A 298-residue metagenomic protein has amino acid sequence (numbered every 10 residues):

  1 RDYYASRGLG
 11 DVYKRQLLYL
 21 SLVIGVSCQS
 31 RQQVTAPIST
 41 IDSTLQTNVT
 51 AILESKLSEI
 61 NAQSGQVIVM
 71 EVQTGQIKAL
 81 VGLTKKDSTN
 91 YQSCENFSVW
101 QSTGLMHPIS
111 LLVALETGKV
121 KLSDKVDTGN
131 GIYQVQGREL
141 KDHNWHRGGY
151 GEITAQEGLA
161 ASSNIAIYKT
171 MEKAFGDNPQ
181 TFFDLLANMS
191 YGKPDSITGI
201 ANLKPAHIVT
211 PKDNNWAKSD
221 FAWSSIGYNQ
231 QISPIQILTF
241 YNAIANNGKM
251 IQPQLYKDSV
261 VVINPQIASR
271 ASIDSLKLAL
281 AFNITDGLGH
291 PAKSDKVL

Functional and structural regions predicted by a protein language model:
R1-Q16: Single conserved hydrophobic/aromatic residue that forms the stacking wall/gate of nucleotide- or nucleobase-binding
S6, S27, G104, S162-S163 (+1 more regions): Short linear Ser/Thr-Pro motifs
S6-G10, L80, S102: A short glycine-leucine-enriched loop at secondary-structure breakpoints that most characteristically corresponds
L17-G25: Bacterial N-terminal signal peptides
C28-Q66, K86-T89: Extracytoplasmic/periplasmic proteins that interact with beta-lactams or build/remodel peptidoglycan
T40-T44, Q63-W100, L112-L298: Beta-lactam-recognizing serine transpeptidase/beta-lactamase-like catalytic domain environment
